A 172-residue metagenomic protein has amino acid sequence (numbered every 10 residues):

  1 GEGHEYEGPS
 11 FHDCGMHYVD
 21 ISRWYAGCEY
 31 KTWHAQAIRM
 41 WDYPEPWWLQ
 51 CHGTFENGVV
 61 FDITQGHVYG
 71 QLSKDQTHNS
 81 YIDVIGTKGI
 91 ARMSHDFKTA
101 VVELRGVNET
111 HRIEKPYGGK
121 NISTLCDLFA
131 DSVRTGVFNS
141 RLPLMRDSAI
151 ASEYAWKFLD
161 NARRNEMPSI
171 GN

Functional and structural regions predicted by a protein language model:
G1-D42: Predominantly a Rossmann-like dinucleotide-binding segment in NAD(P)-dependent oxidoreductases
E2-E7, T110, E114, V137-S140: Short amphipathic alpha-helical segments at helix-loop
P9-H12, M16-R23, K120-D127, R146-E153: A structural signal for well-ordered alpha-helical segments within the folded catalytic domains of diverse enzymes
G27-E29, V68-T77, G136-L144, N161-A162: Short, charged helix-to-loop "capping" segments that act as catalytic/coupling loops
R39-P46, T54-D127, R141: NAD(P)-dinucleotide binding in Rossmann-like oxidoreductases
E56, L128-N172: C-terminal helix-rich "cap/oligomerization" subdomain common to oxidoreductases
